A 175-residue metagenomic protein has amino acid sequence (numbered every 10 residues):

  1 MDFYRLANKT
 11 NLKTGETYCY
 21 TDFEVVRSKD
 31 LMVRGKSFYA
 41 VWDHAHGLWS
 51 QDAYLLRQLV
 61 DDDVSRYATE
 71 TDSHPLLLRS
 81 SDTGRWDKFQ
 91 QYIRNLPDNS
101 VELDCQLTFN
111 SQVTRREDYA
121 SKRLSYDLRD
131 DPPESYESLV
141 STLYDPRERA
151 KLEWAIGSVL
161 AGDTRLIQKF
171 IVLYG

Functional and structural regions predicted by a protein language model:
M1-Y119: Intein modules and their embedded homing endonuclease domains
L31-Y54, D98-G175: P-loop NTPase catalytic core of nucleic-acid-dependent motor ATPases
